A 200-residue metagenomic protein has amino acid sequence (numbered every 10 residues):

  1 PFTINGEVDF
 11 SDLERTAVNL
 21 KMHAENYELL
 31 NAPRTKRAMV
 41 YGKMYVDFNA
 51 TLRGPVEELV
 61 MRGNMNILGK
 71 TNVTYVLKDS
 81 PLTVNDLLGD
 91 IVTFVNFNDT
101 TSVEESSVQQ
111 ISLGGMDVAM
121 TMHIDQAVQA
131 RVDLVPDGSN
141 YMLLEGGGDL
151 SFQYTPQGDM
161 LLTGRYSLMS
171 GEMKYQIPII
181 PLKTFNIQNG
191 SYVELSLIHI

Functional and structural regions predicted by a protein language model:
P1-I198: Strand-loop-strand
